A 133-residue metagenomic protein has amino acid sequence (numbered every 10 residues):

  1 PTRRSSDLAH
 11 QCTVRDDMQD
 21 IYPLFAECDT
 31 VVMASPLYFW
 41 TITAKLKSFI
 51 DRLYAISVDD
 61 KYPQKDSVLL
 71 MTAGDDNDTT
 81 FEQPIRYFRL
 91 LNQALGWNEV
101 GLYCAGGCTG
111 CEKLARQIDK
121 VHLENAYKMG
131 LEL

Functional and structural regions predicted by a protein language model:
P1-S5: Short, small-residue-biased leader/transition segments that mark boundaries at the very start of proteins
Q11-D16, I50-L53: Short gly/ser/thr-rich secondary-structure transition/capping motifs
C28: An anion/phosphate-binding loop that grips the pyrophosphate of nucleotide cofactors and donors
F39-T41: Short glycine-rich, flexible loops that bind phosphorylated cofactors or substrates
A44-K45, V58-L102: Short, glycine-/small-residue-rich phosphate/pyrophosphate-handling segment
R89, Q93-L133: Glycine-rich phosphate/pyrophosphate-binding loop and the adjoining helix
